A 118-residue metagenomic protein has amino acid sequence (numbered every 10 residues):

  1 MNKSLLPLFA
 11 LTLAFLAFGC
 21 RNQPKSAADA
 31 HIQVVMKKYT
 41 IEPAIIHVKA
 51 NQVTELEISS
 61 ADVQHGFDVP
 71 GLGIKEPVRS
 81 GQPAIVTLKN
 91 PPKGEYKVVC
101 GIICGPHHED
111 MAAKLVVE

Functional and structural regions predicted by a protein language model:
M1-L8: Bacterial N-terminal signal peptides that target proteins for export
L16-G19: C-terminal motif of bacterial Sec signal peptides marking the signal peptidase cleavage site
P24-V53: N-terminal edge beta-strand
A44-I46, G73-P77, T87: Beta-strand-rich interaction surfaces with strong enrichment in secreted/lumenal proteins
L56-I58: Aromatic/hydrophobic beta-strand junction motif of beta-rich domains
S60-Q64: Short proline/glycine-enriched turn/loop motifs at strand-loop junctions of beta-rich domains
V78-E118: Extracellular/periplasmic metallocenter environments
